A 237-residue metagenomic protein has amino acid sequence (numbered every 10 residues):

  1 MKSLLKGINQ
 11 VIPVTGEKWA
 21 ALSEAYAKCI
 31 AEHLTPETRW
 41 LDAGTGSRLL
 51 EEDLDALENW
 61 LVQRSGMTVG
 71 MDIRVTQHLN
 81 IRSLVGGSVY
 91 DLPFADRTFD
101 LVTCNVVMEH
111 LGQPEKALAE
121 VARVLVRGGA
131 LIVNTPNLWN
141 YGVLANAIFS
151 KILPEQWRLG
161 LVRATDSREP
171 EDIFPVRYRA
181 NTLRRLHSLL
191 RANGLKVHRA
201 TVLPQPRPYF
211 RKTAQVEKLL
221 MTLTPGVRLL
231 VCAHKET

Functional and structural regions predicted by a protein language model:
M1-H33: Class I SAM-dependent methyltransferase Rossmann-like catalytic core, especially the SAM/SAH-binding loop
G7-N9, F99-D100, A164-S167: A short alpha-helix capping/helix-coil boundary motif
G16-E17, G46-L49, V176: Short histidine/acidic/glycine/proline-rich micro-motifs that form metal- and phosphate-coordinating active-site loops
K18-Y26, D53, Q113, Y178-T182 (+1 more regions): Soluble or luminal CAZymes and related metallo-dependent hydrolases
I30-H33, W60, L220-L223: Short secondary-structure boundary/capping segments within folded domains
H33, T38-V143, L230-K235: Conserved SAM-binding loop
E115-E120, A130-E236: S-adenosyl-L-methionine-dependent methyltransferase catalytic module, highlighting the catalytic core
